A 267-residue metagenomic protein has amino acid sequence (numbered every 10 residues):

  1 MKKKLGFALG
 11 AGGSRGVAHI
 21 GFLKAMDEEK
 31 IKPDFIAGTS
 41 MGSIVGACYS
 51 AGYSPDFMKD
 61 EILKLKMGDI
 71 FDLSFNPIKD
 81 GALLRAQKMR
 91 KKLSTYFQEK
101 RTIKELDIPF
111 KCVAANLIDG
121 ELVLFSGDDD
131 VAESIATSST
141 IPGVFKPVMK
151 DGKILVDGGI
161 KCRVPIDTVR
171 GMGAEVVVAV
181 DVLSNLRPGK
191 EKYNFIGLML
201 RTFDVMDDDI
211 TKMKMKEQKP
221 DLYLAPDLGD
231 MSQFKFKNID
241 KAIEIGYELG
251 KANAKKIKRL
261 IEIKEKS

Functional and structural regions predicted by a protein language model:
M1-T39, A47-S267: Patatin-like phospholipase
